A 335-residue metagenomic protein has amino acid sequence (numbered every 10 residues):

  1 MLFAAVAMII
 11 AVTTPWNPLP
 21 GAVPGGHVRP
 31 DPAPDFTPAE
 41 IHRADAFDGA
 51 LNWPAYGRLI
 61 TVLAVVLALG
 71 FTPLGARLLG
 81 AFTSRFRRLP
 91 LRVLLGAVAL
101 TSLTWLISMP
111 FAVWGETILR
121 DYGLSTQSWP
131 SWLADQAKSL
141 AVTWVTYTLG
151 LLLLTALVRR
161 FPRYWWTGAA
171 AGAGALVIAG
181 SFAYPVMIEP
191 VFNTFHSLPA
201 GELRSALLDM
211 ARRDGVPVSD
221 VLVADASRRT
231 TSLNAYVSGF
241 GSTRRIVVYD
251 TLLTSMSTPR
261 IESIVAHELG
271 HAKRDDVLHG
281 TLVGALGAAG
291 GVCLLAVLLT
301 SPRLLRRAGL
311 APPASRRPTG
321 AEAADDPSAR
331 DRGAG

Functional and structural regions predicted by a protein language model:
M1-A7: Alpha-helical transmembrane segments
I9-P73, L78-G335: Polar-ligand-bearing catalytic/cofactor-coordination segments of membrane-embedded or membrane-tethered inner-membrane
